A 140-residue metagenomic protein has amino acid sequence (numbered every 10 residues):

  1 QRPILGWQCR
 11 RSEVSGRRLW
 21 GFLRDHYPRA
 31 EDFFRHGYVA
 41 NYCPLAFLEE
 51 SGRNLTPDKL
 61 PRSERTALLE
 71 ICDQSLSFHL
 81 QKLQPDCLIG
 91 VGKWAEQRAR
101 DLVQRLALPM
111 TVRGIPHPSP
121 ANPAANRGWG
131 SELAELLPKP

Functional and structural regions predicted by a protein language model:
Q1-C87, E96-R100, R105-L106, T111 (+2 more regions): A polyanion-binding, active-site-adjacent surface
G114: Donor nucleotide-sugar binding/catalytic pocket of nucleotide-sugar-dependent glycosyltransferases
H117: Active-site glycine-centered loops adjacent to acidic/histidine catalytic or metal-binding residues that shape
